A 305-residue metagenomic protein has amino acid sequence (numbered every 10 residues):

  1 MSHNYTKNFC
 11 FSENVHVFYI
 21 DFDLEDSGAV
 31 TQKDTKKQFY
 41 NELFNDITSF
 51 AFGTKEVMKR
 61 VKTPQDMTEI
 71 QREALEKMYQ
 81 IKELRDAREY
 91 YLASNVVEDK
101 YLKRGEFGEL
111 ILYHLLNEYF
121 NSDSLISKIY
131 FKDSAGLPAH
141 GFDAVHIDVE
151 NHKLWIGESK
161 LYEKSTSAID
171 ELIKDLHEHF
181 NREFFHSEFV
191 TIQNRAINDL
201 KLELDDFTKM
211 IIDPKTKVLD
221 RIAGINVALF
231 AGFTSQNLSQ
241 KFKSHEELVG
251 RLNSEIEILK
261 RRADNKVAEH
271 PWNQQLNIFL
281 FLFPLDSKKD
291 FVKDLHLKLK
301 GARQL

Functional and structural regions predicted by a protein language model:
M1-Q80: A structured, charge-rich N-terminal accessory region that forms the first stable segment of a protein and links
K82-I111, F131: A short, highly charged nucleic-acid-interacting micro-segment common to nuclease and nuclease-linked defense proteins
L110-Y119: Amphipathic alpha-helical segments that form well-ordered structural scaffolds and often line/cohere around active
L116, A144-H146, W155-L161: Conserved catalytic cores of phosphodiester-cleaving nucleases, focusing on short active-site segments
F120-G136: A short acidic/basic microdomain associated with nuclease active sites
L137-G141: A short, glycine/Asx- and small/polar-enriched loop/turn that sits immediately N-terminal to a beta-strand
D170-N253: Acidic, metal/cofactor-coordinating or nucleic-acid-engaging core segments within structured domains
K243-L305: Extended, charged low-complexity segments that frequently continue into or abut oligomerization scaffolds
